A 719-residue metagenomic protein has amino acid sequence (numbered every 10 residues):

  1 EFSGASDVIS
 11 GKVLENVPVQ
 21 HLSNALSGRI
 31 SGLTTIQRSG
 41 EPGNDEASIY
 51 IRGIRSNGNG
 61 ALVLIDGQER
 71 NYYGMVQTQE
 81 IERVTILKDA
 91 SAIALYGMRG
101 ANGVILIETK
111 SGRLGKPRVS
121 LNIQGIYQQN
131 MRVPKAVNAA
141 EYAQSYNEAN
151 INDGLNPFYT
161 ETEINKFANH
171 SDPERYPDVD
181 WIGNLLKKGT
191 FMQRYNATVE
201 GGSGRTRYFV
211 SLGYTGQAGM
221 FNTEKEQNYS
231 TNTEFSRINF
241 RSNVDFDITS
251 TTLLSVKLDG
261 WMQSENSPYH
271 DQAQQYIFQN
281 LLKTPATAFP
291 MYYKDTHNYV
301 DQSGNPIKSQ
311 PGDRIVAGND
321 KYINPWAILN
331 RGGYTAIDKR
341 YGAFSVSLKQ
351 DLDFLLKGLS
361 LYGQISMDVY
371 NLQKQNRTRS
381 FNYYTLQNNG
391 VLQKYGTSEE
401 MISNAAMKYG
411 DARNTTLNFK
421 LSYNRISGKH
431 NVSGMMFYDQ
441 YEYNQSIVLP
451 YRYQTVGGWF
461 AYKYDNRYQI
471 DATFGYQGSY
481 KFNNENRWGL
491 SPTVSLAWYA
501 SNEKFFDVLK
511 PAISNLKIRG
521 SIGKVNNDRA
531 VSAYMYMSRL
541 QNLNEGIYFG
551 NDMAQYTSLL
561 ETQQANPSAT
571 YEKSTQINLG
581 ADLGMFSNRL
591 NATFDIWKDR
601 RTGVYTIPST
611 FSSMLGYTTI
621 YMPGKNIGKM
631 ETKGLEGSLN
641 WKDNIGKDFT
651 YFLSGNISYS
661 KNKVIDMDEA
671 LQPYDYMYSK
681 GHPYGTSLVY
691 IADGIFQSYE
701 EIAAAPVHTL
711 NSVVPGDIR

Functional and structural regions predicted by a protein language model:
E1-R241, L254, I620: Short, small/polar-rich motifs associated with maturation and membrane association, primarily at protein termini
F2-G4, E174-Y176, P285, T397 (+1 more regions): A short alpha-helix capping/helix-coil boundary motif
L14, G60, N243-T252, L258-M262 (+3 more regions): Extracellular/periplasmic, surface-exposed regions of secreted and cell-surface proteins
Y50-S56, T296, Y699, H708: Short linear motifs in intrinsically disordered
S120-S171, Y269-L281, K642-R719: Conserved small-residue
N130-R132, P173-G213, Q217-M220, T231-Y322 (+7 more regions): Flexible loop and strand-edge segments within Gram-negative outer membrane beta-barrel domains
Y383-Y384: Active-site-proximal polar cores
